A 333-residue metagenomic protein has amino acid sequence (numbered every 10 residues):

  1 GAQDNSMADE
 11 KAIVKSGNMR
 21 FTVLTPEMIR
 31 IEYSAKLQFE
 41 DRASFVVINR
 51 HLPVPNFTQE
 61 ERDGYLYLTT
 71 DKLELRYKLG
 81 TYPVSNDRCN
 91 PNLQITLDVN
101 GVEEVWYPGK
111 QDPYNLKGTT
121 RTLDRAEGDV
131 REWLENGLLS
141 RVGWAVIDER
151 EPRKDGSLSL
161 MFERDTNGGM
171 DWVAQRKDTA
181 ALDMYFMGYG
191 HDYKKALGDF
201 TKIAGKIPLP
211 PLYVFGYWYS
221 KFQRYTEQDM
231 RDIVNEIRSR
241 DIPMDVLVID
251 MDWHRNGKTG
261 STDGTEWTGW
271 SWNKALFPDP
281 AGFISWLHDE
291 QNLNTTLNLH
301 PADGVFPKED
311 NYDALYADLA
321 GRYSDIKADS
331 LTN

Functional and structural regions predicted by a protein language model:
A2-A8: Short, Gly/Pro- and small/polar-rich lid/capping loops
T25-D63: A low-complexity, Ser/Thr/Gly/Pro-enriched, surface-exposed linker/loop concept that marks segments flanking
R30-I31, Q38-F39, V146, R153-G156 (+5 more regions): Flexible loop/turn segments at secondary-structure boundaries
E60-P211, K221-F222, V234-S239: Catalytic and substrate-binding clefts that recognize carbohydrates or anionic sugar/phosphate headgroups
P208-N333: Aromatic-lined carbohydrate-binding/catalytic grooves of carbohydrate-active enzymes
